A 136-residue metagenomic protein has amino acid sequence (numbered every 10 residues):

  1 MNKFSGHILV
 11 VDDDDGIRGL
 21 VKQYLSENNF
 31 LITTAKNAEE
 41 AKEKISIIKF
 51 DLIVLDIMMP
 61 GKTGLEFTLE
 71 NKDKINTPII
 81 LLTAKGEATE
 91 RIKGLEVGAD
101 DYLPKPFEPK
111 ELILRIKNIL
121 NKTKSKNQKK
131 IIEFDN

Functional and structural regions predicted by a protein language model:
F4-H7, K117-N136: Short, Lys/Arg-enriched segments at the junction into DNA-binding effector domains of transcriptional regulators
D12, D56, T83: Active-site residues of response regulator receiver
D15-T33: Two-component/phosphorelay signaling modules centered on CheY-like receiver
T34-L52: Acidic, metal-coordinating helix/loop segments flanking the phosphotransfer/catalytic sites of two-component signaling
N37, T63-E66: Acidic catalytic/metal-coordinating carboxylates
M59: Receiver (REC) domain active-site loop signature in two-component systems and cognate sites in sensor histidine kinases
L103-K105: A Lys-centered signature of the CheY-like receiver
